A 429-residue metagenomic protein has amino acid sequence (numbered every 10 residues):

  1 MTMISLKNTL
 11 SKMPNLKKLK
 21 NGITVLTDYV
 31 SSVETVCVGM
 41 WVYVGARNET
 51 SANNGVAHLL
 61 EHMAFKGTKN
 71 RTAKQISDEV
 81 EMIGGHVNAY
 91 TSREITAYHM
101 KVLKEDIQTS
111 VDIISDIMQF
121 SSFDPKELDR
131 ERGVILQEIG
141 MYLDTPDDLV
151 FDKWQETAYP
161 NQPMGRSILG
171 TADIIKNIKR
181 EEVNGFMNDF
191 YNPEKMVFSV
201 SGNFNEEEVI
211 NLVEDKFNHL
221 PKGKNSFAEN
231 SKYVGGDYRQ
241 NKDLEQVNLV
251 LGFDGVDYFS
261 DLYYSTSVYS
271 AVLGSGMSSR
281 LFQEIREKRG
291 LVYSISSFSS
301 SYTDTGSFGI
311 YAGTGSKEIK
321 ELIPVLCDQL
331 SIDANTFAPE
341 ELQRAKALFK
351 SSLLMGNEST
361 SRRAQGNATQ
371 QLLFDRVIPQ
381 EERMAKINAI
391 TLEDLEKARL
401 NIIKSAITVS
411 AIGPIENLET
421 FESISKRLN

Functional and structural regions predicted by a protein language model:
T2-T35: N- or domain-start disorder-to-order transition segments that initiate the globular core
I4, K18, Y29, A73-A228 (+4 more regions): Charge-rich, well-structured scaffold segments of protease-associated domains
K7-T9, E181, K232-V234: Short gly/ser/thr-rich secondary-structure transition/capping motifs
N15, I23, E34-V38, G236 (+4 more regions): A generic secondary-structure signal marking the coil-to-beta-strand transition
V30, G39-W41, G223-R280: His/Glu-based metal-binding/catalytic segments typifying zinc-dependent metallopeptidases
V30, V42-A46, P414: Glycine-rich His-Gly loop
C37-K101, S275-L291: M16/MPP (pitrilysin/insulinase) zinc-metallopeptidase core fold and M16-derived inactive scaffolds
